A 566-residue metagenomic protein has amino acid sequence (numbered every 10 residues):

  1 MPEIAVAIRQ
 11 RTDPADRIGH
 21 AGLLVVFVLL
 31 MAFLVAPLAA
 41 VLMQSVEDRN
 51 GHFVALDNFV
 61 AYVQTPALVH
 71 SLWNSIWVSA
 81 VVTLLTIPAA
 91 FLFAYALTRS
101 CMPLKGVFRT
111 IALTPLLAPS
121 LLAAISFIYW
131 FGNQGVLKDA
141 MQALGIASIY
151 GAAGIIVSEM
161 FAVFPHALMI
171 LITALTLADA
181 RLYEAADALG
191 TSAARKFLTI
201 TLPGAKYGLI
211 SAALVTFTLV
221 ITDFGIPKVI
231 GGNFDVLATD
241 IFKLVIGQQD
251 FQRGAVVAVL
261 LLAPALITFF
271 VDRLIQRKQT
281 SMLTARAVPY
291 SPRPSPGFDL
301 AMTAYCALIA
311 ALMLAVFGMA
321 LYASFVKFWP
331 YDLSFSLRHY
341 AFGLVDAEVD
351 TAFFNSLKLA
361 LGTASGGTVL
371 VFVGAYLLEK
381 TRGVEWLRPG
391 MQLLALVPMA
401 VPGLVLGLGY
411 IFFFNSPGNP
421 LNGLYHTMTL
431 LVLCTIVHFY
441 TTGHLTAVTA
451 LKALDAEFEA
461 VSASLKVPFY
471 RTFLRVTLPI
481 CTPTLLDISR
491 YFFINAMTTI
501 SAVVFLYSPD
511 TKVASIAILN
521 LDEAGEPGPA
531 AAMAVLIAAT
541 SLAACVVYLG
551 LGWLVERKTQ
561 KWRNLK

Functional and structural regions predicted by a protein language model:
M1-V28, D272-L308, W386-R388, L549-K566: Transmembrane alpha-helical segments of polytopic membrane transport and secretion proteins
A7-R11, V54-V63, F335-L344: A short amphipathic helical element positioned immediately N-terminal to and/or at the very start of a transmembrane
I18-R49, Q64-T176, G204-G225, G254-D272 (+6 more regions): Membrane-water interface segments at the C-terminal ends of transmembrane alpha-helices in multi-pass inner-membrane
T173-Y183, A193, V448-F458: Membrane-helix/interface signature in polytopic inner-membrane proteins
A186-D187, S462: The alpha-helix within a helix-turn-helix
S192, Q279-P294, W329-L344: Juxtamembrane inter-helical linkers in multi-pass membrane proteins
D223-Q248, W329-L333, I500-P527, K561-K566: Glycine-rich helix-loop "coupling/hinge" segments at transmembrane-helix boundaries in multipass transporters
